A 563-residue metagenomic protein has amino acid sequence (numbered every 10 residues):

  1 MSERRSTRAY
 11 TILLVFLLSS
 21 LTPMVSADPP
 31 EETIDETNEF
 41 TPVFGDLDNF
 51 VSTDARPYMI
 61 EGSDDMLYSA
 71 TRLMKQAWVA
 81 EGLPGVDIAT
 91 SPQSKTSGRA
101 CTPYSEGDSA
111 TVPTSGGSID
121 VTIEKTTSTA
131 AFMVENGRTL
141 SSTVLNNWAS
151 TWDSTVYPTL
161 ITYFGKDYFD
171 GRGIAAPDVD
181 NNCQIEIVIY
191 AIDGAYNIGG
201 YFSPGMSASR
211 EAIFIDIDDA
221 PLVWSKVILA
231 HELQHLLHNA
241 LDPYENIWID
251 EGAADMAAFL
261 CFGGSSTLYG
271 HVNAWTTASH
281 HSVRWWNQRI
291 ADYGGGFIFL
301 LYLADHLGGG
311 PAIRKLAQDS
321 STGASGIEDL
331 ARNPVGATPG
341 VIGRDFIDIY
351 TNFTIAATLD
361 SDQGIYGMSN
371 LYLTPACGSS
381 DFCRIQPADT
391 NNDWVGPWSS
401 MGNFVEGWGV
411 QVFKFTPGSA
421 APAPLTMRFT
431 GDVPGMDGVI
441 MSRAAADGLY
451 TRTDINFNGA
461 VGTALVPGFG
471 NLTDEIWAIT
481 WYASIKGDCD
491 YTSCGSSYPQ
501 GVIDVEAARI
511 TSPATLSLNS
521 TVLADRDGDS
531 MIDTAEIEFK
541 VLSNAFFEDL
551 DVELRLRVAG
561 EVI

Functional and structural regions predicted by a protein language model:
M1-P29, F539: Secretory targeting signatures
D28-D180: N-terminal module-boundary/linker segments of secreted carbohydrate-active enzymes
T126-N246, A253, A257, G263-T267 (+1 more regions): Juxtacatalytic substrate-recognition/specificity segment
V223, V227, P243-L307, P311 (+1 more regions): Acidic/His/Gly-enriched intrinsically disordered linker/tail segments that often contain short helix/coil "MoRF-like"
T322-S512: Beta/coil-rich, acidic/histidine-enriched accessory regions frequently appended to metallopeptidases
T426-T430, E536-L542: Short edge beta-strand/loop segments characteristic of extracellular beta-sandwich folds
R509-D533: Short, compositionally biased P/S/T/A/G/V-rich stretches that sit at domain boundaries
F539-F546, L556-V558: Extracellular acidic, Ser/Thr/Pro-rich low-complexity tracts
